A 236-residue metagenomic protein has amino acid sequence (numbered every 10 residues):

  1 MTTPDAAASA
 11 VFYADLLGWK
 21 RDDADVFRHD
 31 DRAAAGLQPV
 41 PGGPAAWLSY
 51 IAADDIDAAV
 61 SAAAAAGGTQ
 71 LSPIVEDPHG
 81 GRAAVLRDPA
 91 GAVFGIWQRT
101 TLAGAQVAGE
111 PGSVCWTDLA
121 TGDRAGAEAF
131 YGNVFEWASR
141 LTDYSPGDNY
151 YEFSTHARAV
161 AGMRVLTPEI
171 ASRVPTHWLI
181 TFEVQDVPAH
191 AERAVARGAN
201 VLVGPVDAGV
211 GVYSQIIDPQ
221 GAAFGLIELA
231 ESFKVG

Functional and structural regions predicted by a protein language model:
M1-A34, A65, V75-G81, L119-A159 (+2 more regions): Core segments of cupin and vicinal oxygen chelate
M1-P4, V26-F27, P39-A64, R82-R87 (+3 more regions): Vicinal oxygen chelate
S9, W19-R21, A33-A35, A58-A59 (+6 more regions): Short loop/beta submotifs within extracellular cysteine-rich repeat domains
H29, G36-G43, L71-E76, W97-Q98: DNA polymerase sliding clamps and clamp-related checkpoint/processivity subunits
A34-G36, W47, T101-A103, V165-T167 (+1 more regions): Short, flexible segments with low predicted structural confidence
G42, S72, V134-A138, T181-V184: Short low-complexity stretches enriched in small and charged residues
A66-C115, L119, R140-H156, V165-I170 (+2 more regions): Vicinal oxygen chelate
